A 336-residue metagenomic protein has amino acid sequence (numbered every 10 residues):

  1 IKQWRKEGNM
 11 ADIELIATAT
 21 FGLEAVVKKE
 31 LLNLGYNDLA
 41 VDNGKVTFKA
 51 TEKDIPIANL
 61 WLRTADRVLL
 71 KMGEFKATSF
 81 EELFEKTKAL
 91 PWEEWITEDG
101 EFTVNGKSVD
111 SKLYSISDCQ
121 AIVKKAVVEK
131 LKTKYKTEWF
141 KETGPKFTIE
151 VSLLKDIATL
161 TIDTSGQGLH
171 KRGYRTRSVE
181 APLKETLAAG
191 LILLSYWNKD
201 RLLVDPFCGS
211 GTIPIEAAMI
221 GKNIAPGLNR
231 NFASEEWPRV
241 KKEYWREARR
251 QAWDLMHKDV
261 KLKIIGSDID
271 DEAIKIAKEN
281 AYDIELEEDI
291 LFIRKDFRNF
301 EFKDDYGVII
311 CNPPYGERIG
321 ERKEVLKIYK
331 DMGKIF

Functional and structural regions predicted by a protein language model:
I1-N9: Short, Lys/Arg-enriched N-terminal segments with co-localized hydrophobic residues within the first ~10-30 amino acids
A11-N33, A40, V46-D66, S117 (+4 more regions): S-adenosyl-L-methionine
A11-P145: Non-catalytic nucleic-acid substrate-recognition regions in nucleic-acid-modifying enzymes
E93-W95, N299-D305: Short amphipathic alpha-helix with an adjacent loop that forms part of the alpha/beta core around
V104, I309-I310: Hydrophobic beta-strand segment of the Class I
V109-K112, G168, P314-R318: A short, flexible beta-alpha/helix-coil linker loop
L183-E301, R318, R322-E324: Conserved S-adenosyl-L-methionine
G320-F336: Glycine-rich S-adenosyl-L-methionine
